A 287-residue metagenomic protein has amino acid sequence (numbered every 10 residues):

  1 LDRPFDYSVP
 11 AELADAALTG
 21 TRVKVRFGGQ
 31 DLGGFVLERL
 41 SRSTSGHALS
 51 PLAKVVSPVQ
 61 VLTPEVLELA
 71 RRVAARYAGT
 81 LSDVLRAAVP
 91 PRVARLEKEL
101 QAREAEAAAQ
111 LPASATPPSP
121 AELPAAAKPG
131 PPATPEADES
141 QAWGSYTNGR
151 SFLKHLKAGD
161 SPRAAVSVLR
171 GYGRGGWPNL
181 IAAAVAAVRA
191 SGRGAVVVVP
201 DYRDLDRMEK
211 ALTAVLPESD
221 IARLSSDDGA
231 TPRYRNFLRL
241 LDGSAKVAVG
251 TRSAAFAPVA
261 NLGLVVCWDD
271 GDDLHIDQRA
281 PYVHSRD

Functional and structural regions predicted by a protein language model:
L1-D287: Accessory, non-ATPase domains that flank or precede helicase/AAA+ motor cores in DNA-metabolism machines
